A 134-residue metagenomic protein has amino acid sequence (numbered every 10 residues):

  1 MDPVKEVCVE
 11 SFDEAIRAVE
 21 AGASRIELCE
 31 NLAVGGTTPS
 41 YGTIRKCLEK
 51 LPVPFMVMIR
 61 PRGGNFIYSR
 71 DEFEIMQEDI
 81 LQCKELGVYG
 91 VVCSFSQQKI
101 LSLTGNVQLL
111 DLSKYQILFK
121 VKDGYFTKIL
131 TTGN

Functional and structural regions predicted by a protein language model:
D2-S24, N31, T38: N-terminal pre-domain/capping segments
P3-V7, I26-L28, F55-I59, V91-C93 (+1 more regions): Hydrophobic faces of well-ordered beta-strands that scaffold small-molecule active sites in alpha/beta enzyme cores
E10-A21, I67-I80, Y125-N134: Catalytic cores of alpha/beta
E10-F12, N31, M58-G64, S94-Q98 (+1 more regions): Active-site beta-loop-alpha junctions enriched in small/polar residues
S24-T37, L81-K99, N134: Glycine-rich phosphate-binding active-site loops on the catalytic face of alpha/beta enzymes
G35-T43, Y68-E78, I100-L101: Alpha-helix N-cap and loop-to-helix initiation/capping positions
G36-G63, S102-G124: Alpha-helix-loop-beta-strand connector modules within alpha/beta enzyme cores
